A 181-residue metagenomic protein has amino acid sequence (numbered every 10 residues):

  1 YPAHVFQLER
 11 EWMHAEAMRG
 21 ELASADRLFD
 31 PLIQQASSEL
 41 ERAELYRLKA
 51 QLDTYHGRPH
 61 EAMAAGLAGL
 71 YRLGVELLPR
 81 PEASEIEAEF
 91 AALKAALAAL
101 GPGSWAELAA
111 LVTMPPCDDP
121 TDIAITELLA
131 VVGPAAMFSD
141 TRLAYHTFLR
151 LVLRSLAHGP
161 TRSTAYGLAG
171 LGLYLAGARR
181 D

Functional and structural regions predicted by a protein language model:
Y1-H4, S37-E44, P120-A124, D140-L143 (+2 more regions): Structural signature of alpha-solenoid helical repeat junctions
P2-V5, E9, Y46, D53 (+4 more regions): TPR repeat positional signature
F6-Y55: Aromatic/His-enriched, Gly/Pro-containing loop or helix-boundary segments that lie immediately adjacent to catalytic
A15, L52, P134-A135, R154 (+1 more regions): Residue-level signature for tetratricopeptide repeat
G20, D53-H146, G177-D181: Amphipathic helix-loop-helix modules that constitute alpha-helical solenoid scaffolds
S37-S38, G74-V75, L156-P160: Helix-capping and short linker residues that terminate individual alpha-solenoid repeat units
